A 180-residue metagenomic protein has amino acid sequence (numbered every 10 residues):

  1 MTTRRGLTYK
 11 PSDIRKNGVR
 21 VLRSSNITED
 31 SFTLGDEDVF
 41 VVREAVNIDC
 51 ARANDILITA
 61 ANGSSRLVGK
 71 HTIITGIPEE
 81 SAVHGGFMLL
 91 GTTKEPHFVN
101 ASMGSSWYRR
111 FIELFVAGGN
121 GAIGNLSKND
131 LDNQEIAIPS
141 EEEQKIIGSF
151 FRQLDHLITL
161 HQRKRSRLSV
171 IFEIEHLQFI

Functional and structural regions predicted by a protein language model:
M1-I180: Feature detects amphipathic, helix-rich regulatory segments
